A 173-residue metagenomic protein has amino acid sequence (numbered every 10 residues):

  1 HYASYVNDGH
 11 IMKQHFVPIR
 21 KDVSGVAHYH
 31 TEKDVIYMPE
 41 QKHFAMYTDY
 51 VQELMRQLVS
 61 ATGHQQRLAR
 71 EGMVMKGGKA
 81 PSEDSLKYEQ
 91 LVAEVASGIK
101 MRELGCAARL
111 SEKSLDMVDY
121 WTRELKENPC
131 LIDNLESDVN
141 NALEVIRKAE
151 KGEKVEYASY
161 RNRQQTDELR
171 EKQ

Functional and structural regions predicted by a protein language model:
H1-E53, A61-E71: Active-site scaffold of zinc-dependent metalloenzymes
D22-S24, M73, P81, Y88 (+2 more regions): A hydrophobic alpha-helical transmembrane-helix feature that marks the membrane cores and membrane-interface segments
K33-I36, Y88-V92, A96: Extended, compositionally biased low-complexity polar/Lys-Gly-rich tracts and adjacent boundary/linker regions are
T48, Q52, H64-L91, S111-V118: Post-HEXXH active-site segment of zinc metalloproteases
L54-T62, V92, A96: Active-site His/Glu-centered metal-binding helix of metallohydrolases
S85-L86, S97-Q165: Long, well-structured alpha-helical subdomains associated with metal-dependent extracellular/ecto-lumenal hydrolases
R163-Q173: Non-Sec secretion/translocation targeting segments of pathogen effectors
